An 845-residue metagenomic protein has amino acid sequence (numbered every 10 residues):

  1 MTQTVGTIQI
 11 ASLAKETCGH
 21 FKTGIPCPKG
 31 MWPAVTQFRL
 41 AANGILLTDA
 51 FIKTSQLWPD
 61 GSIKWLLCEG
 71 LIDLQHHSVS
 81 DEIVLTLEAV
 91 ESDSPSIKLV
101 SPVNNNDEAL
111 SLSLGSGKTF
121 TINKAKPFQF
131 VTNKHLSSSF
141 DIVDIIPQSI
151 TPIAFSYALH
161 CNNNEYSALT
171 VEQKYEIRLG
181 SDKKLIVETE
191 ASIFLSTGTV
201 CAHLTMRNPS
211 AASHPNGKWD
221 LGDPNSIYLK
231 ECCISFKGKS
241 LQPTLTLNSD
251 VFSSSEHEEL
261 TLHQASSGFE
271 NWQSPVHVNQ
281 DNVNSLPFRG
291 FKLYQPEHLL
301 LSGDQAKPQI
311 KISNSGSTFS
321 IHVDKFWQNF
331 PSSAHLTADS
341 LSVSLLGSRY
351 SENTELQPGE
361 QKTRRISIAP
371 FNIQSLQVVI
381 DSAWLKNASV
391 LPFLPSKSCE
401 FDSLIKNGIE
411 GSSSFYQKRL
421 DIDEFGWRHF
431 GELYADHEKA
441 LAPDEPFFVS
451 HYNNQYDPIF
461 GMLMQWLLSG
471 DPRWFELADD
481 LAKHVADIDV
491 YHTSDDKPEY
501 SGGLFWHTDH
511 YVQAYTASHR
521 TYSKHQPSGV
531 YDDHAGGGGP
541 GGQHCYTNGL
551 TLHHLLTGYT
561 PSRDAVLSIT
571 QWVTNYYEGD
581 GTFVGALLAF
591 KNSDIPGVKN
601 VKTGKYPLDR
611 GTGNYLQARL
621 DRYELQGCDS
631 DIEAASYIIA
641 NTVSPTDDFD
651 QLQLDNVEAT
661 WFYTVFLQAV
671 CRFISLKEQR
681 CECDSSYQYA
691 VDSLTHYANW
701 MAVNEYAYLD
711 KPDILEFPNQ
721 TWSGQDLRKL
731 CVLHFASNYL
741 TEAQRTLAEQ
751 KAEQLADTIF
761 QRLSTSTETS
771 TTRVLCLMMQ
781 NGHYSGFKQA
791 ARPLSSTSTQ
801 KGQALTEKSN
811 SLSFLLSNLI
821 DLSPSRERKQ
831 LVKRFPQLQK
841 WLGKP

Functional and structural regions predicted by a protein language model:
M1-H203, R207-Q242, L247-D250, S254 (+1 more regions): Mature N-terminal, pre-catalytic/accessory segment of carbohydrate-active enzymes
W65, G115-K118, N123-V390, H429-D436 (+3 more regions): Beta-strand/loop-rich accessory regions of lumenal/periplasmic or secreted enzymes, predominantly carbohydrate-active
S96-I122, E190, T244-H257, P358 (+2 more regions): An acidic-aromatic substrate-binding cleft motif
M206-P209, S367-A369, P458-P472, D487 (+7 more regions): Well-ordered alpha-helical scaffold segments within catalytic/enzyme domains
R349-E355, P443-Q455, G529-Q543, F583 (+4 more regions): Solvent-exposed loop and edge beta-strand segments that line ligand/cofactor-binding and catalytic clefts
S375-S389, I638, Q668-W700, N704-K711 (+1 more regions): Terminal, non-catalytic domain-edge segments
Y416-L433, A478-T493, P561-V584, S630-L652 (+2 more regions): Long, well-ordered core segments of solenoidal/helical folds
E438, Y500-G537, G549-L556, L567-S568 (+8 more regions): Active-site lining segments of carbohydrate-active enzymes
